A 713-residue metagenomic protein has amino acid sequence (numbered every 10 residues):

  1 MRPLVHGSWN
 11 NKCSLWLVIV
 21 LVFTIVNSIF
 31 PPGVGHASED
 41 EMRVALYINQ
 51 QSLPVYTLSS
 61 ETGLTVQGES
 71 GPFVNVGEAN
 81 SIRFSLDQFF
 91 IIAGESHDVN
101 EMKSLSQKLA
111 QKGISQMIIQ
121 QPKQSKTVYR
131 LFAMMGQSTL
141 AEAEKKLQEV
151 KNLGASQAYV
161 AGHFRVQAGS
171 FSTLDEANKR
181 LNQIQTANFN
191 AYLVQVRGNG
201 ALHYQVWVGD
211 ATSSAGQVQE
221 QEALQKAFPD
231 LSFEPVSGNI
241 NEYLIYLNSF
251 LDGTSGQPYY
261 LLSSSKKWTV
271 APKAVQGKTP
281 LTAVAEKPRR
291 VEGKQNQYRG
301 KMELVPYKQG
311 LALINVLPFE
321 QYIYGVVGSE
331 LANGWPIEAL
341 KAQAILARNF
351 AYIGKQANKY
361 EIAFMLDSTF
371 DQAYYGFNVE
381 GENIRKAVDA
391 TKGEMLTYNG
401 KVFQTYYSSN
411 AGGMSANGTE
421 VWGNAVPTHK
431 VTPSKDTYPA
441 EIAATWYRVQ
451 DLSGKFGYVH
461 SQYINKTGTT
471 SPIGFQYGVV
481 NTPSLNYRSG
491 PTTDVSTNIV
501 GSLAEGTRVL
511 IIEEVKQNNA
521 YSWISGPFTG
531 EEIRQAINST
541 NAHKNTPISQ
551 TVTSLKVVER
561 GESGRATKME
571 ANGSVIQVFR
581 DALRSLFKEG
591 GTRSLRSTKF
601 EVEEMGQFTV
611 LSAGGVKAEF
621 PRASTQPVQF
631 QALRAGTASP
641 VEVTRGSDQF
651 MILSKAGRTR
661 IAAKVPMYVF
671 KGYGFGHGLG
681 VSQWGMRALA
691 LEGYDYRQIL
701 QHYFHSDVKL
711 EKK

Functional and structural regions predicted by a protein language model:
R2-K713: Conserved, single-site charged/polar hotspot
